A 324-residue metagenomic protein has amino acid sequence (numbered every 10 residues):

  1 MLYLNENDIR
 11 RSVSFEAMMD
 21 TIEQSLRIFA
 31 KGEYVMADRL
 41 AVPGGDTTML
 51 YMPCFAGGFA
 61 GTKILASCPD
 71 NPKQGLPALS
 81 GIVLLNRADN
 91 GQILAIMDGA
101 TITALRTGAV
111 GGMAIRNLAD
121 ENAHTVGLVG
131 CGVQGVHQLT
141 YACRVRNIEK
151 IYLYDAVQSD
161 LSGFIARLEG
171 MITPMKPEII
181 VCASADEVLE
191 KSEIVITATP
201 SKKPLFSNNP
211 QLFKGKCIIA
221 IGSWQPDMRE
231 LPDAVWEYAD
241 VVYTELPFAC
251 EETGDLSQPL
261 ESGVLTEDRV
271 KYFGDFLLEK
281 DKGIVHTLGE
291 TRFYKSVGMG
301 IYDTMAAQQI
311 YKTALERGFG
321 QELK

Functional and structural regions predicted by a protein language model:
M1-A104, G112, N122, I301-T304 (+1 more regions): N-terminal ligand-binding/catalytic initiation module
D8, D227-K324: Adenosine-phosphate binding glycine-rich loop
L118-T125, N147, F213-K214: Short helix-loop-beta connector
V126-G127, R292: Conserved beta-strand elements of the Class I
C131-G132: Glycine-rich Rossmann-fold phosphate-binding loop(s) that bind the pyrophosphate of adenine dinucleotide cofactors
G135-V136: N-terminal Rossmann-fold NAD(P) dinucleotide-binding loop
V145-I172: NAD(P)-binding Rossmann-fold cofactor-contacting core
T173-P259, V264: Rossmann-like adenosine-cofactor binding region
